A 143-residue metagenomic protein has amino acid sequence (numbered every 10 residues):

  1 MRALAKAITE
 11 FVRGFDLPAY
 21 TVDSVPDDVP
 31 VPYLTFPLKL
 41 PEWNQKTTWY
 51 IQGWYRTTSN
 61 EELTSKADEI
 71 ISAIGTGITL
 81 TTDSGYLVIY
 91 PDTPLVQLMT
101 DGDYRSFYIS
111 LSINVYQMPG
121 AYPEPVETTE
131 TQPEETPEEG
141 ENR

Functional and structural regions predicted by a protein language model:
M1-Y20, T35-R143: Charged, amphipathic alpha-helical segments and their flanking helix caps
Y20-V29: Short acidic low-complexity segments
